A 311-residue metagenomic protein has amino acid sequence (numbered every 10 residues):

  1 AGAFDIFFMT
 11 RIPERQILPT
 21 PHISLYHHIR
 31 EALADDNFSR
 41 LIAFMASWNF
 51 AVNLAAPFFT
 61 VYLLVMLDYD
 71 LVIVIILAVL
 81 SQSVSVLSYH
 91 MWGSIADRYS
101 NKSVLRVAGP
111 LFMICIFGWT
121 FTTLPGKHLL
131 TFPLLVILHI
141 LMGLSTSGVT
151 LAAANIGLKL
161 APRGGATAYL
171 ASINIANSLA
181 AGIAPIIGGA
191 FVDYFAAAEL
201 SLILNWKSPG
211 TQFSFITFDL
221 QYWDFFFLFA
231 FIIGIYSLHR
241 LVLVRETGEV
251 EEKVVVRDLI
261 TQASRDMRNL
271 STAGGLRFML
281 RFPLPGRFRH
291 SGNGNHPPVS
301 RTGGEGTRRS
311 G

Functional and structural regions predicted by a protein language model:
I12-A43, E251-S291, H296-V299: Juxtamembrane intracellular "pre-TM" segments in multi-pass secondary transporters
P57-V74: Short amphipathic helix-loop junctions that connect adjacent transmembrane helices in Major Facilitator Superfamily/SLC
L71-V72, A161-N174: Loop-to-transmembrane helix entry/capping segments in MFS-fold secondary transporters and related SLC/MFSD carriers
L87-N101, V192: Helix-to-loop junctions at the C-terminal end of transmembrane segments in multipass secondary transporters
R98-F112: Cytoplasmic membrane-interface "Motif A"-like loop-to-helix N-cap segments of 12-TM Major Facilitator Superfamily
P110-L130: C-terminal ends and interior cores of transmembrane alpha-helices in multi-pass membrane transporters/permeases
H128-G148: Hydrophobic core of transmembrane alpha-helices in multi-pass small-molecule transporters, especially MFS/SLC-type
G148-P162: Intracellular juxtamembrane helix-capping segments at the cytosolic ends of symmetry-related transmembrane helices
